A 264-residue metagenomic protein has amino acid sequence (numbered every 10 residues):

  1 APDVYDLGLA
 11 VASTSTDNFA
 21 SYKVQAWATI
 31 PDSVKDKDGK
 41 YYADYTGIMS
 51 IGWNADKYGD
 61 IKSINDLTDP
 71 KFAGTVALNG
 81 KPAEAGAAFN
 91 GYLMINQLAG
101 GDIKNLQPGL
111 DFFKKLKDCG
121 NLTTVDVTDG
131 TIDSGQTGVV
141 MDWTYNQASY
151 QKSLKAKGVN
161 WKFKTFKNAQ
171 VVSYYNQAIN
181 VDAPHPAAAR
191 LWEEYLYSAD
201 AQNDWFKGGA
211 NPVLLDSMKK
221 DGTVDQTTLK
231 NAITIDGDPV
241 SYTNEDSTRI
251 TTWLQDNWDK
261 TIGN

Functional and structural regions predicted by a protein language model:
A1-Q136: Extracytoplasmic ligand-binding site segments that recognize negatively charged/polar headgroups
V11-T16, V139-V159: A ligand-binding cleft/hinge motif common to bilobed small-molecule-binding domains
S21-V24, N160-T165, L214-D216: Short hydrophobic/aromatic-enriched beta-strand-loop microsegments
D32-V34, G47, L110-K115, N121 (+1 more regions): Periplasmic-binding protein-like
T68, N96, L110-K114, D129 (+5 more regions): Non-transmembrane alpha-helical segments in soluble domains of secreted/periplasmic/extracellular proteins
A83, T128-G130, Y145-S149, N168-Q170: Short, catalytically relevant binding-site loops at active-site mouths
V171, Y175, I179-P239: Mature extracytoplasmic/periplasmic domains
G222-N264: Extracellular/periplasmic bilobal clamshell ligand-binding domains
